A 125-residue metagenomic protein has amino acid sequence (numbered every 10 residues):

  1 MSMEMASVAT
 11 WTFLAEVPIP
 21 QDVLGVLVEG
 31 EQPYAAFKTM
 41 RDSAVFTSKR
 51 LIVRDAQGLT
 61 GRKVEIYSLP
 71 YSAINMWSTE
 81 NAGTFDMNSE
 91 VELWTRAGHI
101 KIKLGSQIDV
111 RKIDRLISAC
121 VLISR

Functional and structural regions predicted by a protein language model:
M1-A44, Q107, R111, I123-R125: Anionic N-terminal interaction surfaces
V26-S43, T47-H99: Phosphoinositide-binding peripheral membrane targeting modules
T95-I113: Canonical phosphoinositide-binding patch of PH/PH-like domains
R115-I117: C-terminal, charge/polar-rich interaction regions
